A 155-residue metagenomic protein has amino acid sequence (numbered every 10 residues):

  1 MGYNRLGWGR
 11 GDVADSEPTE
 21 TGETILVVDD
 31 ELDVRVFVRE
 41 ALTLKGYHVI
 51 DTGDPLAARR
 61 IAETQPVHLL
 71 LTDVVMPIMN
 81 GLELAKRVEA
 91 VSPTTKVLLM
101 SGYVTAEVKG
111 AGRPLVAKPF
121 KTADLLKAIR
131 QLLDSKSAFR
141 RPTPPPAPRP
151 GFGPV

Functional and structural regions predicted by a protein language model:
M1-L26, R39, K121-V155: Non-catalytic signal-transmission and effector/linker regions of two-component phosphorelay proteins
V36-L44: Charged docking surfaces used in two-component/phosphorelay signaling
G46-G53, I61: Short hydrophobic/Thr-rich beta-strand motif most characteristic of the beta2 strand and flanking loop of CheY-like
G53-A57, N80-L84: Acidic catalytic/metal-coordinating carboxylates
D73: Active-site residues of response regulator receiver
M76: Receiver (REC) domain active-site loop signature in two-component systems and cognate sites in sensor histidine kinases
K118: A Lys-centered signature of the CheY-like receiver
